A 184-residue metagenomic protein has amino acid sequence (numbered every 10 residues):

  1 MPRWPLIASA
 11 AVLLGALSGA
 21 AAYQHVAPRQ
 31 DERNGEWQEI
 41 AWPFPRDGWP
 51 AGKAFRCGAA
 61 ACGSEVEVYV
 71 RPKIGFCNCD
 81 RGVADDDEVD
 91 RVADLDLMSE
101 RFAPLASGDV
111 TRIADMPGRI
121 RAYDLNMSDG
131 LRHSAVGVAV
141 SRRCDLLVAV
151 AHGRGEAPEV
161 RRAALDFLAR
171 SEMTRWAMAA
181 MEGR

Functional and structural regions predicted by a protein language model:
P5-H25: Hydrophobic membrane-insertion alpha-helices, especially the h-region of bacterial N-terminal signal peptides
Q24-E39: Ser/Thr/Pro/Gly-rich low-complexity linker/stalk segments immediately outside membranes or between
A41-E88: Secretory pathway targeting signatures of secreted, lumenal, and periplasmic proteins
A51-K53, G63, D129-G137, L146: Short, surface-exposed coil-to-beta transition loops
R71-G75, D124-D129, V140-C144, V150-E156: Short, flexible beta-strand-to-coil junctions
C77-D115: Mid-chain, structured segments of secreted extracytoplasmic proteins
S99-R142: Signature of long, low-cysteine stretches enriched in small and polar/charged residues
D145-R184: Surface-exposed amphipathic alpha-helical segments
